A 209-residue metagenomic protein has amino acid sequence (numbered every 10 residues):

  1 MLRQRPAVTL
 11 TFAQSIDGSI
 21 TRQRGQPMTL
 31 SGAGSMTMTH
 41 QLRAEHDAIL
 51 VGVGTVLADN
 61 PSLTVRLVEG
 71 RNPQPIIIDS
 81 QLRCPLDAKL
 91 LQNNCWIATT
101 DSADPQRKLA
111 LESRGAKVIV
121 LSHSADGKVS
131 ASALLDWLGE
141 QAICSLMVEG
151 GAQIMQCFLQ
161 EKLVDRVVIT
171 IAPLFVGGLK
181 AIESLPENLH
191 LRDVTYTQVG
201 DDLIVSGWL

Functional and structural regions predicted by a protein language model:
M1-L209: Enzymes that bind and transform nitrogen-containing heteroaromatic metabolites
